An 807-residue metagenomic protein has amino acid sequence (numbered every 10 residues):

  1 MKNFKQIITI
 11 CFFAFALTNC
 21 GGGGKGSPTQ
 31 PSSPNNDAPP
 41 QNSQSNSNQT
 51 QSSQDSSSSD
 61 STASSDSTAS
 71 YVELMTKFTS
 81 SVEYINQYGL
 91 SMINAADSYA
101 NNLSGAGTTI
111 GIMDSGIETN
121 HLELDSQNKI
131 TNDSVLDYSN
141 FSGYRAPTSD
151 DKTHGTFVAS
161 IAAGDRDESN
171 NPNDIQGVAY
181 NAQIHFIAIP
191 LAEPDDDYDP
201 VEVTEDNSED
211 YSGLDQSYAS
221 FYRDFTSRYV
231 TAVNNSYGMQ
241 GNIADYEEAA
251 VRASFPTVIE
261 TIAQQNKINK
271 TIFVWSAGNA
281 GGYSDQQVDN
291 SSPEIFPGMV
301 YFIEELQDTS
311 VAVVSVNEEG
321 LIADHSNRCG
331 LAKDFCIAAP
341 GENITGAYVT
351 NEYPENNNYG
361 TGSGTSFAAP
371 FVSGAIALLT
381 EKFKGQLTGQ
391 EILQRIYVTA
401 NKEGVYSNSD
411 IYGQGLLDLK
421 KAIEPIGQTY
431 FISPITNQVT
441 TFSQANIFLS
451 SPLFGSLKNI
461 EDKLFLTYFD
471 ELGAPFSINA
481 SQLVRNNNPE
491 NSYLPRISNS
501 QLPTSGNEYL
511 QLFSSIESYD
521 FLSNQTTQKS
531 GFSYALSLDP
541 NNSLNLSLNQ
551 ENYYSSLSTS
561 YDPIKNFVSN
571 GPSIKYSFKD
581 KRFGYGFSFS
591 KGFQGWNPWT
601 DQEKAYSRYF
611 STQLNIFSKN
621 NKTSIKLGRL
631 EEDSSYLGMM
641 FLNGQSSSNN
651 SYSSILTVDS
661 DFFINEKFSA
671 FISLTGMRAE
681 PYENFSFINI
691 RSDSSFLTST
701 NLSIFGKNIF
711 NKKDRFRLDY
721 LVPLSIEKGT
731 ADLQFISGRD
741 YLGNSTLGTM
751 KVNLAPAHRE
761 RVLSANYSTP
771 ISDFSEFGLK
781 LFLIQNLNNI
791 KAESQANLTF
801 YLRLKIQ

Functional and structural regions predicted by a protein language model:
G23-P28, S104-A106, T153, D165-S169 (+2 more regions): Substrate-binding/access-modulating region of protease and related hydrolase catalytic domains
K25-G107, L122-E123: Protease zymogen maturation seam
D66-F78, I85, A96-S134, S139-G213 (+6 more regions): Subtilisin-like serine protease catalytic core
Q87, N94, A232-N234, A312 (+1 more regions): C-terminal subdomain of the subtilisin-like protease fold in secreted/lumenal serine endopeptidases
D114, G298-A377: Extracellular S/T/G-rich loop segment that most often corresponds to the catalytic His/Ser-adjacent loop
A162, I189, G341-I411: Hydrolase catalytic cores
S555-T559, P563-N566, G586, P598-K604 (+4 more regions): Outer membrane beta-barrel transmembrane domains
R715, E793-Q807: Outer-membrane beta-barrel "beta-signal"
